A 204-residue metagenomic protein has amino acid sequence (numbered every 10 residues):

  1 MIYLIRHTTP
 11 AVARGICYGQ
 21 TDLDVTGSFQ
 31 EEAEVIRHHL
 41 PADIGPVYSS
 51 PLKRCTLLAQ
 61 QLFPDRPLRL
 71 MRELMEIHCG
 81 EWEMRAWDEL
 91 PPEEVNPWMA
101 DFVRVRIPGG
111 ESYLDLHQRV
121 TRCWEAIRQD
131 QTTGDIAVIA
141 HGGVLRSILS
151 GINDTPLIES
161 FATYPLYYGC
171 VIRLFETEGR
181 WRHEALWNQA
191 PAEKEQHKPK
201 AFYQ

Functional and structural regions predicted by a protein language model:
I2-L62, R66: Active-site-proximal alpha-helix that buttresses catalytic centers in soluble enzyme cores
I2-Y3, T132-G143: Generic beta-sheet signal
T26, R66-E73, L157-P165: Short hydrophobic/aromatic-enriched beta-strand-loop microsegments
L40-D43, I127-G134: Glycine-rich phosphate-binding loop signature in dinucleotide/nucleotide-binding domains
L40-E73, F175-Q204: Conserved histidine-centered catalytic loops in small-molecule metabolism enzymes
S49-S50, Q118, I139-A140: Short beta-strand scaffold positions
L62-R119, Y203: Phosphate-handling substructures
T155-R182: Domain-level recognition of soluble alpha/beta enzyme cores, biased toward histidine phosphatases/phosphomutases
